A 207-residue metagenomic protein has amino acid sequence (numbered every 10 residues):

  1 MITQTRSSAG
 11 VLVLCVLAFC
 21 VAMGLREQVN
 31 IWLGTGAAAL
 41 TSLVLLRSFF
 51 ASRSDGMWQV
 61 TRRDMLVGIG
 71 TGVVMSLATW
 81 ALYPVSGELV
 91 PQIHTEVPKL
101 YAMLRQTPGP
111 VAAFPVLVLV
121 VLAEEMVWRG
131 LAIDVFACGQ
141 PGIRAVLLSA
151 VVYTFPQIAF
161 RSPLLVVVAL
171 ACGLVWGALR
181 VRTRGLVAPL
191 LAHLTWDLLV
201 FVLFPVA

Functional and structural regions predicted by a protein language model:
M1-V67, V74, F201-A207: N-terminal, membrane-interfacial amphipathic/helix-forming hydrophobic leader that caps and precedes the first
R6-S7, L40-V44, A102-R105, G142 (+1 more regions): Short secondary-structure boundary micro-motifs
S7-L12, I31-T35, D64-G72, G109-A113 (+3 more regions): Residue-level signature of transmembrane alpha-helical entry/exit and packing/kink sites in multi-pass membrane
A18-L25, L45, F49, A78-S86 (+5 more regions): Alpha-helical membrane-inserting segments
N30-A37, T95-A102, L165-L174: Non-cytosolic membrane-interface motifs at loop->transmembrane helix junctions
G56-V120, C138: Juxtamembrane helix-loop-helix connectors linking adjacent transmembrane helices in multi-pass membrane enzymes
Q106-A207: Transmembrane helix-loop-helix hairpins at the membrane interface of multi-pass integral membrane proteins
